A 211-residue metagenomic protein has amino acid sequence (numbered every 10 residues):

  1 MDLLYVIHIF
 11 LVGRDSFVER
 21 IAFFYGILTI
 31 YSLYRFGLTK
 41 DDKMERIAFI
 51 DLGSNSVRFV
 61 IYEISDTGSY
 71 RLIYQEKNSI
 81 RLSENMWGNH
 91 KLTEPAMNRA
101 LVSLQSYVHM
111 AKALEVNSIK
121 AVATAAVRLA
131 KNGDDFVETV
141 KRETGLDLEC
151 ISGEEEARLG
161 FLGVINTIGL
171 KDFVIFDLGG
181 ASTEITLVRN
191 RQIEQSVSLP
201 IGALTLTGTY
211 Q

Functional and structural regions predicted by a protein language model:
M1, R14-D15, R20-A22: N-terminal amphipathic/hydrophobic targeting modules at extreme N-termini, encompassing cleavable Sec/SRP-type signal
M1-Y5, L28-Y31: Intrinsic low-complexity/disordered segments
V6-I9, V18, G26: Short hydrophobic alpha-helical segments enriched in small aliphatic residues
F23-L52, V60-I175, T186-Q211: Nucleotide/phosphate-binding catalytic cleft detector across ATP-hydrolyzing and phosphate-transferring enzymes
N55-V57, A181: Conserved Rossmann-like nucleotide-cofactor binding loop
